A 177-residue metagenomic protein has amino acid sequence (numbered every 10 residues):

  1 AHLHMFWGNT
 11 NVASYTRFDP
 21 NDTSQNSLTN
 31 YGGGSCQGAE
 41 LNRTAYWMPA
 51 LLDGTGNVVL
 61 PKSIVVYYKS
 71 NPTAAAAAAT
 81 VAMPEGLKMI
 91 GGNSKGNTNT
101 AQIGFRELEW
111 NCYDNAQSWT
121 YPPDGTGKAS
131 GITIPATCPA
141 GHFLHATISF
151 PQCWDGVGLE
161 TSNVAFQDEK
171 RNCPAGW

Functional and structural regions predicted by a protein language model:
A1, M5-I148, D155-W177: Primary mode marks residue(s) on the alpha4-beta5-alpha5 output face of response regulator receiver
